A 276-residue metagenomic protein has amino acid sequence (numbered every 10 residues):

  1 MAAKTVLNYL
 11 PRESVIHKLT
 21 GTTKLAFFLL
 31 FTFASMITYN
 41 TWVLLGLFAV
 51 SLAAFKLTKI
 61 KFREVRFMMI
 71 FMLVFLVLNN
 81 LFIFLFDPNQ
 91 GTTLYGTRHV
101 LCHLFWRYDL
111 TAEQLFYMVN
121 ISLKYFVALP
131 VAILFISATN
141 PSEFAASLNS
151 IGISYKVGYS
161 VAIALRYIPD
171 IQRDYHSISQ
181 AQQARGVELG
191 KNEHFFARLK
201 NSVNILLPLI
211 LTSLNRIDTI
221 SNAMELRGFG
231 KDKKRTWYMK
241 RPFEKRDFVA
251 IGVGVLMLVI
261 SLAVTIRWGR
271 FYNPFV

Functional and structural regions predicted by a protein language model:
M1-T41, A49-L52, K56, R173-V276: Transmembrane alpha-helix interface motif
E13, M36, K59-E64, F105 (+3 more regions): Membrane-helix interfacial "entry" motifs
N40-L47, E64-F67: Short, aromatic-rich membrane-interface segments at the entry and exit of alpha-helical transmembrane domains
T41, K61, I153-V157: Membrane-helix interface segments
G46-K56, S142-S150: Hydrophobic transmembrane alpha-helix segments characteristic of membrane transport and insertion machinery
V50-I60, V74-L78: Alpha-helical transmembrane segments and their membrane-interface exit regions
M68-E188, N192-F195: Juxtamembrane/interface alpha-helical elements of multi-pass membrane proteins
